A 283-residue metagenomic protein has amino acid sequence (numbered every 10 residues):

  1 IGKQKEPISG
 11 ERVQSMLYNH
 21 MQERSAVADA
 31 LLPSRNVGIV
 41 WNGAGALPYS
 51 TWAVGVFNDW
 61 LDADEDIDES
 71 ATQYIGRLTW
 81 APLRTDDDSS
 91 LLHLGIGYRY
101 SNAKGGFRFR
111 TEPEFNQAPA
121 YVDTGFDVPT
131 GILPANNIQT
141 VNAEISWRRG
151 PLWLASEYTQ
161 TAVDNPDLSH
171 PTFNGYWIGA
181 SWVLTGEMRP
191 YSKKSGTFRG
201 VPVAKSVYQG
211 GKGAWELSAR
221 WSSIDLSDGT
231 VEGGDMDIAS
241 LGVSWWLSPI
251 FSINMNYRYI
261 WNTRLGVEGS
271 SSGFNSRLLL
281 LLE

Functional and structural regions predicted by a protein language model:
I1-K104, F173-Q209, E216-G229: Outer membrane beta-barrel
K3, S90, Y98, R108-E283: Outer-membrane beta-barrel pore domains
